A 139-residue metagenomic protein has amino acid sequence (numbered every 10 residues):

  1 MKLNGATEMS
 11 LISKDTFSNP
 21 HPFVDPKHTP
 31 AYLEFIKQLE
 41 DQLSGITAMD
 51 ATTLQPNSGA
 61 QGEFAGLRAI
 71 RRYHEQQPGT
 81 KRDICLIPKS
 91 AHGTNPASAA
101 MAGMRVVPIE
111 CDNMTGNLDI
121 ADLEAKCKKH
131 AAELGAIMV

Functional and structural regions predicted by a protein language model:
M1-V24, V106, T115: Terminal amphipathic helices with adjacent charged low-complexity linkers/tails
L3-M9, F64-R68, N95-M101, L118-A121: Short acidic, glycine/serine/threonine-rich loops at helix termini
S18-S58, G62: Conserved N-terminal alpha-helix of the aminotransferase class I/II PLP-enzyme fold
D41-L43, G59, C85, A99 (+2 more regions): Buried hydrophobic positions in well-ordered alpha/beta secondary-structure cores of metabolic enzymes
A51-T80: Conserved beta-loop-alpha segment that forms the PLP phosphate-binding cup at the N-terminus of a helix
Y73-G93: Conserved PLP-anchoring active-site segment centered on the Schiff-base-forming lysine
K89, P108-N113: Short beta->alpha connector loops at strand-helix junctions that form conserved, small/polar/Pro-enriched
M114-V139: Active-site phosphate-binding strand-loop segment of PLP-dependent enzymes
